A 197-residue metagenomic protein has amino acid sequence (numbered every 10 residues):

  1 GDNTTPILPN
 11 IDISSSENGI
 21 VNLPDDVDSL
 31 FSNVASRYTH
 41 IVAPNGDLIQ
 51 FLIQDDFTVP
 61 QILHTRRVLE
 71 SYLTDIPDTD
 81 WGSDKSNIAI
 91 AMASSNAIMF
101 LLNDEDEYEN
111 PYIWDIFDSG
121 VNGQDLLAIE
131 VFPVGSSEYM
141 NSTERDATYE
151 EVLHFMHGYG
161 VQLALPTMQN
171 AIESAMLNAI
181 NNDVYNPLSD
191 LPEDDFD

Functional and structural regions predicted by a protein language model:
G1-D2, Q124: Intrinsic-disorder/low-complexity regions
D2-N45: N-terminal low-complexity, Pro/Thr/Ser-rich intrinsically disordered segments that act as propeptides or flexible
D26-D28, V34-R37, G46-E193: Acidic/His-rich structured neighborhood in mature extracellular/periplasmic domains
F196-D197: Long, compositionally biased interface segments
